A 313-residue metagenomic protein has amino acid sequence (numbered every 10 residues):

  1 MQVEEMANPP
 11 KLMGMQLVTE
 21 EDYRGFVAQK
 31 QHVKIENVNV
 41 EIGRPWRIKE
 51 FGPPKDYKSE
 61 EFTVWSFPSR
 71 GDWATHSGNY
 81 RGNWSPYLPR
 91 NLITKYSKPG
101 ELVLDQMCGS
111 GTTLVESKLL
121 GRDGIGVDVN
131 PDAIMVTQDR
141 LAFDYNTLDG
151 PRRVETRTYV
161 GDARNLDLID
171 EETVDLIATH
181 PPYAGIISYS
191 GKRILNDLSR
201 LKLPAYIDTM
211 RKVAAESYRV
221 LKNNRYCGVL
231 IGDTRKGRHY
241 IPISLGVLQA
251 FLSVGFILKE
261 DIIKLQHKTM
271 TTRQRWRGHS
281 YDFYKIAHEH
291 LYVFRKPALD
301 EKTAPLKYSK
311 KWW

Functional and structural regions predicted by a protein language model:
M1-W313: Class I S-adenosyl-L-methionine-dependent methyltransferase catalytic core
